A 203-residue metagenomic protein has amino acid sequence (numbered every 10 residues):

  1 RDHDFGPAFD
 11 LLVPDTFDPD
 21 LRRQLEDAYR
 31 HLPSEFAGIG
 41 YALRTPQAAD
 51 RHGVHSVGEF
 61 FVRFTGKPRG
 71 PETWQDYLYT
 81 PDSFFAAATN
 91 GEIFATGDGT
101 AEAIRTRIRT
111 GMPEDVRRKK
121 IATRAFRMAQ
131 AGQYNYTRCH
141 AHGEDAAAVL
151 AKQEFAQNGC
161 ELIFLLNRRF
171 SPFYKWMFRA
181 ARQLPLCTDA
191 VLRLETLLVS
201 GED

Functional and structural regions predicted by a protein language model:
R1-T16: Active-site nucleotide-donor binding segment shared across nucleotidyl transfer reactions
G6-A8, F60, F173: Surface-exposed loop/turn and secondary-structure junction residues enriched for glycine/proline
V13-D18, H142-A146: A generic structural motif
P19-H140: Conserved NTP/Mg2+-binding pocket subregion across the NTase superfamily
A86-D203: Conserved nucleotidyltransferase catalytic core and NTase-mimicking acidic/glycine-rich helix/loop elements in nucleic
